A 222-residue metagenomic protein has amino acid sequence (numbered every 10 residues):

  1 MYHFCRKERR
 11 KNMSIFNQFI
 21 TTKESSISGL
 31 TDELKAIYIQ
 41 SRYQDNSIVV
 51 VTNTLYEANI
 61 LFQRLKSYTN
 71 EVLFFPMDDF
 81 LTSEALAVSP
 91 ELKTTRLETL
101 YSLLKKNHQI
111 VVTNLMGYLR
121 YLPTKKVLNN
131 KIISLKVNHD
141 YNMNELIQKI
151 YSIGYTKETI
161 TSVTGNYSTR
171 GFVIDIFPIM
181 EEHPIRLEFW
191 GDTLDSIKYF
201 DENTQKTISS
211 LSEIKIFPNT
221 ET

Functional and structural regions predicted by a protein language model:
M1-T222: ASCE RecA-like P-loop NTPase motor cores that couple ATP hydrolysis to mechanical translocation on nucleic acids
